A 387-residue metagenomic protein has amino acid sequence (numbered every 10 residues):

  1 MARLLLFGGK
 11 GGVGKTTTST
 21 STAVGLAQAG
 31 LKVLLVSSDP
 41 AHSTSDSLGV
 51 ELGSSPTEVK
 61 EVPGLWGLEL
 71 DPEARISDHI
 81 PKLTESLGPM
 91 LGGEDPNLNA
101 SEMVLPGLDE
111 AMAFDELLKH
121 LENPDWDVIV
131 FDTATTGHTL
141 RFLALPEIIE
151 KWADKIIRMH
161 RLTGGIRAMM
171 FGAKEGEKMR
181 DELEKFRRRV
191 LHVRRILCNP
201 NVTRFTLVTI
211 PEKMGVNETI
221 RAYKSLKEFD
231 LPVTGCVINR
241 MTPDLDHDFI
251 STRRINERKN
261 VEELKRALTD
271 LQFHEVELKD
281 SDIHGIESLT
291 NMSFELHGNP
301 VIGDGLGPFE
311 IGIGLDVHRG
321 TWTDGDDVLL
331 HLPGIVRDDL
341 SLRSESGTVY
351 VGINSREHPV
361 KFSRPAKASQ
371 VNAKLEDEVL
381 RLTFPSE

Functional and structural regions predicted by a protein language model:
M1-V13, T17-L191: Nucleotide-state-sensitive switch-loop elements of NTP-binding domains
F7, H358, K367-Q370: A cross-kingdom feature marking solvent-exposed beta-strand/loop segments within repeated, beta-rich binding/scaffold
E110, D115-E116, H331-G334, R343-S346: Charge-patterned, long linear interaction tracts outside catalytic cores
V193-H331, V336-R337, T348-Y350, S355-E357 (+2 more regions): C-terminal lobe/tail of nucleotide-utilizing enzymes
T323, S344-S346, L375: Generic beta-strand structural signal
D338, P365-E387: Beta-rich strand-turn-strand
L342-V351, V371: C-terminal, charge/polar-rich interaction regions
